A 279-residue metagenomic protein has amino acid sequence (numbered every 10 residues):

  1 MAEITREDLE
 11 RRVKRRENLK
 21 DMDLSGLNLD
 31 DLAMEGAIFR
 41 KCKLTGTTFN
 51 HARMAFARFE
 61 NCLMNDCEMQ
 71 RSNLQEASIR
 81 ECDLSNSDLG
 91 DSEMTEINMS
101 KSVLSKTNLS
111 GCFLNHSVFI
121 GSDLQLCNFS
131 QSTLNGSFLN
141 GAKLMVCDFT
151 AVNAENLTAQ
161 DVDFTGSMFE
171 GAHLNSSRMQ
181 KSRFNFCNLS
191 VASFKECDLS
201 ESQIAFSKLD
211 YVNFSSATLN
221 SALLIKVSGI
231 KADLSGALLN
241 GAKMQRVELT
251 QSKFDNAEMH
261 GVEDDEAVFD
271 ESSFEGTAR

Functional and structural regions predicted by a protein language model:
E3-R279: Tandem repeat scaffolds
